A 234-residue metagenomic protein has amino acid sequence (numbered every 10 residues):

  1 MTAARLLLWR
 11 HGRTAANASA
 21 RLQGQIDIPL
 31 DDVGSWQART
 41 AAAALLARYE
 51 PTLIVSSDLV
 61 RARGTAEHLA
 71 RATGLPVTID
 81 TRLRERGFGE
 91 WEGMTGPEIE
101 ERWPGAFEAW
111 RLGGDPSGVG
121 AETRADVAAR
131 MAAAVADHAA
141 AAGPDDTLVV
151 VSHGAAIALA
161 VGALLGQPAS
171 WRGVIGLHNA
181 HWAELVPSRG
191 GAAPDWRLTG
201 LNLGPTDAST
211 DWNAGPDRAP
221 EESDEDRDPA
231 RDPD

Functional and structural regions predicted by a protein language model:
M1-A4, R86-E98, A140, P144-D146 (+1 more regions): Acidic, low-complexity terminal tails and accessory targeting/binding regions of phosphate-metabolizing enzymes
R5-H11, V150: Short, hydrophobic/glycine-enriched beta-strand segments
W9-L75: Active-site-proximal alpha-helix that buttresses catalytic centers in soluble enzyme cores
T14, A156-I157: Short active-site segment of divalent metal-dependent hydrolases/proteases that encodes the spacing between
D27, D31, S35, L59 (+3 more regions): Amphipathic, non-transmembrane alpha-helical scaffold segments
S56-S57, A129, V151-S152: Short beta-strand scaffold positions
R71-A133, G200-N202, W212-P220, D226-P229: Phosphate-handling substructures
T147-A155: His/acidic metal-ligating clusters that form di-metal
